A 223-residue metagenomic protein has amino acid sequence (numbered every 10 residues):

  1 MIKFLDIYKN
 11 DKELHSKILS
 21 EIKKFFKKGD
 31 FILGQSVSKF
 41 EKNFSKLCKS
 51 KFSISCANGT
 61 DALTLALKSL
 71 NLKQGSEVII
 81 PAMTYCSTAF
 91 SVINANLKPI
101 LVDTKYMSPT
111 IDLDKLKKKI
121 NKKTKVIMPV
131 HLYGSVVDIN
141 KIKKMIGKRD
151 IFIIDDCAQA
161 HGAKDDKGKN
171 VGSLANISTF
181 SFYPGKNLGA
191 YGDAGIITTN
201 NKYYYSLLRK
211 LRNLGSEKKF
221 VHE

Functional and structural regions predicted by a protein language model:
M1-D30, Q35: N-terminal "arm"/small-domain region of PLP-dependent enzymes with the aminotransferase-like
D6, I22, F44, A62 (+10 more regions): Generic structural signal for small/hydrophobic residues in well-ordered secondary structure, especially within
D30-E77, S91-A95, L101-D103: Phosphate-binding glycine-rich loop
L33, V37, G59-L63, Y85 (+3 more regions): Conserved donor sugar-nucleotide recognition element shared by glycan-biosynthetic enzymes
K42, N140, K169, D193: Active-site phosphate/pyrophosphate- and oxyanion-stabilizing loops and adjacent acidic/basic residues in soluble
K68-K164: PLP-dependent aminotransferase-like
A160-K167, L174-E223: Active-site region of PLP-dependent enzymes
